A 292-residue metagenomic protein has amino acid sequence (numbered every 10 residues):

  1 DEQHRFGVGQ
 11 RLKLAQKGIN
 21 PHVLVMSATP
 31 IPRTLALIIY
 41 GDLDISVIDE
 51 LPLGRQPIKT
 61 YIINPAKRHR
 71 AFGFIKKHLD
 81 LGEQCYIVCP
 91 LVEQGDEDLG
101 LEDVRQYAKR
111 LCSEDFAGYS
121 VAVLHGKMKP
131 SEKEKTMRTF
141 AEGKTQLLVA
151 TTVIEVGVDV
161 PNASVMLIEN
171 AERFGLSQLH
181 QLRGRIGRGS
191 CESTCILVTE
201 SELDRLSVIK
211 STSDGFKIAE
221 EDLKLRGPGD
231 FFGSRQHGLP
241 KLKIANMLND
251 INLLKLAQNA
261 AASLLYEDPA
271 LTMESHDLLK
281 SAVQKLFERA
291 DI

Functional and structural regions predicted by a protein language model:
D1-S207, K217, E267-T272: Inter-lobe coupling/hinge segments of SF2-like helicase ATPases
S190, E202-I292: C-terminal accessory region of SF2 helicases/translocases
